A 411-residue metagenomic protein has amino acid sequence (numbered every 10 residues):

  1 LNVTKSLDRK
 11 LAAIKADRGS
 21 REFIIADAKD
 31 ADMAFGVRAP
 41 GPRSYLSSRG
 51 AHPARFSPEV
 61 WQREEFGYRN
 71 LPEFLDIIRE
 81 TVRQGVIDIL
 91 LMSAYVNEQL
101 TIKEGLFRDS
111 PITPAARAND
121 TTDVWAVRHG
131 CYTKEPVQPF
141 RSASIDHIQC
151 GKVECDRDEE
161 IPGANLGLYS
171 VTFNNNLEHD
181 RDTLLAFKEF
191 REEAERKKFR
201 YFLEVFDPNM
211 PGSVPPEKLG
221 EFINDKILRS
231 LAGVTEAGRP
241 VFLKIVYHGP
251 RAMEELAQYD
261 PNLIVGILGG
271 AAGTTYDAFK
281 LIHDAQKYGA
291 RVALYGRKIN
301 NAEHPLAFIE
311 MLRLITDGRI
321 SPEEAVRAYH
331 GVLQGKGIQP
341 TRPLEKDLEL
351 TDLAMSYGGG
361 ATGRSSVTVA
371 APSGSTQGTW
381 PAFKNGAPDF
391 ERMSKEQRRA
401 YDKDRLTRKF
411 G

Functional and structural regions predicted by a protein language model:
L1-N175: Alpha/beta catalytic barrel-like cores
A28-D32, Y95-N97, R117-T121, V171-N176 (+5 more regions): Active-site beta-loop-alpha junctions enriched in small/polar residues
V86, D109-T113, E236-R239, Q258-G266 (+1 more regions): Glycine-enriched alpha-helix->loop->beta-strand junction motifs that scaffold or abut catalytic
I89-Y95, R117, S170-T183, F202 (+1 more regions): Catalytic beta/alpha-barrel core
V96-L106, A126, L177-E193, Y247-D260 (+2 more regions): Active-site-adjacent beta->alpha loops and helix N-cap segments on the catalytic face of soluble alpha/beta enzymes
G270-A272, Y288-P305: Glycine-rich phosphate-binding active-site loops on the catalytic face of alpha/beta enzymes
Q286, N301-L350: C-terminal helical cap(s) of enzyme catalytic domains, especially alpha/beta-barrels
W380-G411: Terminal short linear interaction segments
